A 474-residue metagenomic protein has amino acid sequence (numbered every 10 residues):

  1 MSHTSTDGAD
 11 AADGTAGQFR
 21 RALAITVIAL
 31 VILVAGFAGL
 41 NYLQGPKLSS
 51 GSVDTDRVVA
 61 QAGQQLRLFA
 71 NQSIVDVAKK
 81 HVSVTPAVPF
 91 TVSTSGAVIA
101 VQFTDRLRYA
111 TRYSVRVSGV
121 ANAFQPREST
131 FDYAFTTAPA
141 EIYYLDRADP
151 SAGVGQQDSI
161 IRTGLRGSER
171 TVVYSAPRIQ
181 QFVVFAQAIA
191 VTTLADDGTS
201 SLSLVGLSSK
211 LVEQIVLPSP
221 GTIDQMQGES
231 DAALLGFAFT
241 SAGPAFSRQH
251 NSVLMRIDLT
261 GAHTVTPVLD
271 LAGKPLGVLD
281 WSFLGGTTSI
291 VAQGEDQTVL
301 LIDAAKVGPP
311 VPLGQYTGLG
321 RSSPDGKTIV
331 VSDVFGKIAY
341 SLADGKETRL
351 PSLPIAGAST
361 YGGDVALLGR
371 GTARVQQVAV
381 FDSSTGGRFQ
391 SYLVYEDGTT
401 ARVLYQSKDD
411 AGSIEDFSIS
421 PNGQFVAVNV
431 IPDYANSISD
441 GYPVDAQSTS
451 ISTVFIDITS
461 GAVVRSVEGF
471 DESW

Functional and structural regions predicted by a protein language model:
S2-E141, R147, R166-Q187, T192-G198 (+12 more regions): Acidic, low-complexity Ser/Thr/Gly/Pro-rich repeat segments typical of extracellular/periplasmic and surface-exposed
S73-H81, V154-D158, G386-R388: Solvent-exposed loop/turn segments flanking beta-strands in beta-repeat/beta-sandwich domains
R147-A152, F239-H250, A373-G387, I431-S448: Short, conserved, GDST-rich strand-edge loop motifs in beta-rich repeat architectures
S159, D197-G198, E295-V299, V334-I338 (+1 more regions): Loop/turn residues immediately N-terminal
R162-T163, S203-S209, H250-G261, I302-D303 (+2 more regions): Beta-propeller blade signature
G167-R170, S209-E213, L259-P267, A305-V311 (+3 more regions): Beta-strand initiation motifs
L235, T288-I290, I329, T372-V378 (+1 more regions): Acidic/hydrophobic-patterned starts of short beta strands in beta-sheet-rich repeat architectures
I302-V307, P312-D416: Eukaryotic tandem repeat interaction scaffolds
